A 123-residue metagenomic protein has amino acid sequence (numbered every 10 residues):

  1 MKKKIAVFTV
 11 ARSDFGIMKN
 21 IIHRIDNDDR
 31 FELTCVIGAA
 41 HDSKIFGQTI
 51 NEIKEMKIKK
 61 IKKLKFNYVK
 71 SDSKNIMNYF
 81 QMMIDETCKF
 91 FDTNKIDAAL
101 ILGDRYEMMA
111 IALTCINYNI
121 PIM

Functional and structural regions predicted by a protein language model:
K4, F8-A11, F15-D26, F66-M123: Active-site and donor-binding regions of nucleotide-sugar-utilizing enzymes
I25-D29, K57: Structural signal for hydrophobic packing residues in well-ordered secondary-structure cores of soluble enzyme domains
L33-I76, E86: Conserved nucleotide-sugar phosphate-binding/catalytic loop shared by glycosyltransferases and other
